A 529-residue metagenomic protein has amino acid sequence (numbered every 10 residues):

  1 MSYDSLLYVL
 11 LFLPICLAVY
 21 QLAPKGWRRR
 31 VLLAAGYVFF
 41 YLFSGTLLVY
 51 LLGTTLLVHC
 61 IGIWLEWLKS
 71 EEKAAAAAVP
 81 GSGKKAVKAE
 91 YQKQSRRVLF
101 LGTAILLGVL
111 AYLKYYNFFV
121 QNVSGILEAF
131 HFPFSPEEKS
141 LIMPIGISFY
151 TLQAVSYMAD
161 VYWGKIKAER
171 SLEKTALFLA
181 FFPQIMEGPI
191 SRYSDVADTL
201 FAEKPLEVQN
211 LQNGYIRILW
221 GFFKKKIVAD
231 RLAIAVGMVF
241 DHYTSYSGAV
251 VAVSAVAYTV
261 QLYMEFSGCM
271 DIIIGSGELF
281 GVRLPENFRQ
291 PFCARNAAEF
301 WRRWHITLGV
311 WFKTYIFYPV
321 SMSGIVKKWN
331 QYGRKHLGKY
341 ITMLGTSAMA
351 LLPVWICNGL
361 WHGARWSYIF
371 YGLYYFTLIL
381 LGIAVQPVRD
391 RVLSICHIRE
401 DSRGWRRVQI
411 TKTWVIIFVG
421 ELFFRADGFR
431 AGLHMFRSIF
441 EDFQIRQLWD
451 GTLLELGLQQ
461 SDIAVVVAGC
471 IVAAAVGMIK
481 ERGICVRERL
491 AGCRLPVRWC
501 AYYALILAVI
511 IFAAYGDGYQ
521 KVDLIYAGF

Functional and structural regions predicted by a protein language model:
M1-G528: Membrane-embedded transmembrane alpha-helical bundles that form the catalytic cores of multi-pass lipid-modifying
